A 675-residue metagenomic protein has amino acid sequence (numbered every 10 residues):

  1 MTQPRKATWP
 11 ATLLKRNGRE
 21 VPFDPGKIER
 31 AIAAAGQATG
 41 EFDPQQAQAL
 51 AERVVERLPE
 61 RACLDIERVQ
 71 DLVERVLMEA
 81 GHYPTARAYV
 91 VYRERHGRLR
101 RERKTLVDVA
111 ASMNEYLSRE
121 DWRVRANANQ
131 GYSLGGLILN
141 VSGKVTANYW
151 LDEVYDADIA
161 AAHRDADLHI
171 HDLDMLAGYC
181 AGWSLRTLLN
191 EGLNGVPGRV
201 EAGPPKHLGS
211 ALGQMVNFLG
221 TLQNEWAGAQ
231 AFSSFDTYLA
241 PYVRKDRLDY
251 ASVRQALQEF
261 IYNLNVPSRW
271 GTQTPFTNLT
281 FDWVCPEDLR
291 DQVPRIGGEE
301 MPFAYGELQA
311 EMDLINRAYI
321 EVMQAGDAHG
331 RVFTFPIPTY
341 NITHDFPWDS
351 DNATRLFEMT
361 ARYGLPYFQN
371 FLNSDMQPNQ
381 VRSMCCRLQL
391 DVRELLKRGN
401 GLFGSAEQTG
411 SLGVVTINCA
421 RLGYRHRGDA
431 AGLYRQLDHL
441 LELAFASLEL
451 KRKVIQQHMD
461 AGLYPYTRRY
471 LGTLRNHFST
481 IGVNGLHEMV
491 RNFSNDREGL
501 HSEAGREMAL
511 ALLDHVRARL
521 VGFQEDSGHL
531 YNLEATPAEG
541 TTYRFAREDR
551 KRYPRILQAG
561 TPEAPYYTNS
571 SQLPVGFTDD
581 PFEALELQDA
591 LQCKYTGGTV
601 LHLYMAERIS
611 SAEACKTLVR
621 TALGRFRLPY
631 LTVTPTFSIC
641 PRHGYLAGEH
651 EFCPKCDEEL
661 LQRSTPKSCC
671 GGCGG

Functional and structural regions predicted by a protein language model:
T2-S112, T473: Charged, amphipathic alpha-helical regulatory modules used for macromolecular assembly or allosteric control
D24, I28, A231, S479-L486: Catalytic-loop motifs flanking and including active-site residues across diverse enzymes
I28, I32, F235, L239 (+1 more regions): Buried hydrophobic packing segments
R75-M78, D282-W283, P465-M489: Core structural elements
R98-L99, T105-R475, D496, S502-C670: Conserved catalytic cores of very large enzyme subunits
E488-D496: Well-ordered alpha-helical scaffold segments within catalytic/enzyme domains
G671-G675: Short acidic DE-rich linear segments
